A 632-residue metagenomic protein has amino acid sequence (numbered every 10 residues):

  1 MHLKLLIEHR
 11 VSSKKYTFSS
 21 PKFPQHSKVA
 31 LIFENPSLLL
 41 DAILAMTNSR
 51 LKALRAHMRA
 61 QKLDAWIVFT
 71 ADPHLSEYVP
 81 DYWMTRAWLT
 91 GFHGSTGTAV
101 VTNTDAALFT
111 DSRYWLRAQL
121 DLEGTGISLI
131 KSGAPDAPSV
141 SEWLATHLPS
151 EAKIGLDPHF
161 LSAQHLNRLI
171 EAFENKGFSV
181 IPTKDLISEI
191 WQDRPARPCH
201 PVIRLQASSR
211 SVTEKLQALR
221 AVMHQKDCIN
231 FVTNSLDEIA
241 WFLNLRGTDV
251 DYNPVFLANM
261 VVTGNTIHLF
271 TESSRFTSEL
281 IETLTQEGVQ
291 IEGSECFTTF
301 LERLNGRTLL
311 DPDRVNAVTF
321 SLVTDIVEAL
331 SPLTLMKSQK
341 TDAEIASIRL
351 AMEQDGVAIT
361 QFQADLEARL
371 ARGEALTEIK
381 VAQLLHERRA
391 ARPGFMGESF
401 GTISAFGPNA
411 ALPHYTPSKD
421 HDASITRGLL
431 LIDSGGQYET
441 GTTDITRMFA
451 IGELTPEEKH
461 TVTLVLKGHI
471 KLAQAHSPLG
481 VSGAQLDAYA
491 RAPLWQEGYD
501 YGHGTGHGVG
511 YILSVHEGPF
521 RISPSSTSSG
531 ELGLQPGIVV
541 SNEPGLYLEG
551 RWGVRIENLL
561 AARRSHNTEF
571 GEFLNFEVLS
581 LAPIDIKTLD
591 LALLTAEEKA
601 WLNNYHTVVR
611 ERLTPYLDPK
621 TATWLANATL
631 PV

Functional and structural regions predicted by a protein language model:
K4, K15, K22, I32-N35: Polybasic, lysine-rich low-complexity intrinsically disordered segments
L5, P21-K22, H503, P524: A composition/secondary-structure signal for short, hydrophobic, low-basic-content segments with alpha-helix propensity
F23-S27: Intrinsic disorder
F33, L38-V632: Active-site neighborhoods and metal-handling regions in enzymes and metal-associated proteins
